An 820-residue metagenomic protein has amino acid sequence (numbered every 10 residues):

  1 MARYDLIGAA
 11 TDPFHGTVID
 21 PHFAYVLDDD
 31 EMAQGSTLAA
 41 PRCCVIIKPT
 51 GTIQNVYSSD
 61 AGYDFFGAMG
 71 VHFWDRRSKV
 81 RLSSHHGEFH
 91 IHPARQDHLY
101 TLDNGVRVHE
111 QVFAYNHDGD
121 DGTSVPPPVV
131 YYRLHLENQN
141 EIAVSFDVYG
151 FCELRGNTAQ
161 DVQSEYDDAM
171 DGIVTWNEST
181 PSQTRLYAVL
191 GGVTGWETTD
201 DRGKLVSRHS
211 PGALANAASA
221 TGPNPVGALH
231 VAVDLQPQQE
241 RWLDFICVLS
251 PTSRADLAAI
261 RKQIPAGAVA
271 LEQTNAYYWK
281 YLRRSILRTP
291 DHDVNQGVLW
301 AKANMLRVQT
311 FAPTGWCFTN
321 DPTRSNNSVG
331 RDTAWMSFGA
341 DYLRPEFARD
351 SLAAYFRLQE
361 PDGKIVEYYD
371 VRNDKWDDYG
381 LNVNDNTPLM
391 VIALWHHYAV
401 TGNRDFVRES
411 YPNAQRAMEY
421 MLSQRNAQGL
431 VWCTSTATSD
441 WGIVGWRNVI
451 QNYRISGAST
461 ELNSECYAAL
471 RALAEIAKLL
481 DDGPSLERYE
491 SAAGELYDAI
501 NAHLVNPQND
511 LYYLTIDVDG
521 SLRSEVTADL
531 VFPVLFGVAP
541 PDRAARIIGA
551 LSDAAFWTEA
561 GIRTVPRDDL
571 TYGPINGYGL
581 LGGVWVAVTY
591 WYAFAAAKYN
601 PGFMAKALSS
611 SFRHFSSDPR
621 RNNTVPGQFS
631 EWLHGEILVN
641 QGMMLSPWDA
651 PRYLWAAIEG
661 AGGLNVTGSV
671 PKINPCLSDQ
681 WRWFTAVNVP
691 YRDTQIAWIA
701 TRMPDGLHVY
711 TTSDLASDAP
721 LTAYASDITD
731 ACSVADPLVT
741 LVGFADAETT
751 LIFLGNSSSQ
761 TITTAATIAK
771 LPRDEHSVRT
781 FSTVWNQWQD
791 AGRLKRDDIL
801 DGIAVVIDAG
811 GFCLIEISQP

Functional and structural regions predicted by a protein language model:
A2-F65, M305, R324-S328, G380-H397 (+3 more regions): C-terminal capping/lid segments that line or modulate ligand- or cofactor-binding pockets
R3-D103, S179-S207, T274-P290, A656-V666 (+1 more regions): An extended acidic
F65, H72-G119, A554, F594-D790 (+1 more regions): Non-catalytic C-terminal accessory modules of carbohydrate-active enzymes
H98, V106-N216, V226-L229, K262-A276 (+3 more regions): Polysaccharide-binding surfaces and accessory modules of carbohydrate-active proteins
N138, V162, V233-P237, R241 (+7 more regions): Aromatic-rich carbohydrate-recognition surfaces in CAZymes
V144-F146, A232-D256, D808-S818: Short Pro-Gly-centered flexible turn/kink motifs
L287-N295, A340-L352, H397-Q415, N426 (+4 more regions): Structural helix-adjacent loops and short alpha-helical linkers that scaffold large soluble proteins
R288-N327, D350-N382, S423-A458, D498-V586 (+3 more regions): Extended glycan-interaction surfaces of carbohydrate-active proteins
